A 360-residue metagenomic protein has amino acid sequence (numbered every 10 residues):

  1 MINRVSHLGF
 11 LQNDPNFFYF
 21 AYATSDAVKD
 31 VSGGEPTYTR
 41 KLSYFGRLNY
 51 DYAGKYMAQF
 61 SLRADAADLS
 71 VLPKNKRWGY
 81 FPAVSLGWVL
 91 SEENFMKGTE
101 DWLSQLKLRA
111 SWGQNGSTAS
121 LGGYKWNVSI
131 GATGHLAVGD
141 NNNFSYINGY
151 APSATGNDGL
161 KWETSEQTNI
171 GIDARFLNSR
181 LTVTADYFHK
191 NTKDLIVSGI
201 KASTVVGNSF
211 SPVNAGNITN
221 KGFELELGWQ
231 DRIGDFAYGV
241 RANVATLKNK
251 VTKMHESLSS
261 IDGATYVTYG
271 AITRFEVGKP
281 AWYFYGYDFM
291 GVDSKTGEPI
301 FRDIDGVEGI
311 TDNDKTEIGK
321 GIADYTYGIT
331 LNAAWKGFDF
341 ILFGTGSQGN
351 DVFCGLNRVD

Functional and structural regions predicted by a protein language model:
M1-E276, K336: Extracellular/periplasmic, surface-exposed regions of secreted and cell-surface proteins
S32-G34, K315-G319: Asp/Glu-centered strand-loop micro-motifs enriched in Gly/Pro and often flanked by an aromatic residue
R47-N49, S61, N243, Y283-S294 (+3 more regions): Exposed, low-structure sequence patches enriched in small/polar residues
S153-A154, D312, I322-D324: Flexible glycine/proline-enriched surface loops and loop-helix/loop-strand junctions
G239, K320-Q348: Conserved C-terminal beta-signal and adjacent last beta-strands/turns of outer-membrane beta-barrel proteins
K250-T252, T296-R302, N350-F353: Short acidic/glycine-rich loop or secondary-structure boundary segments that cap or lie
E298-P299, I304-D314: Acidic, glycine-anchored loop motifs typical of Ca2+
S347-D360: Extracytoplasmic gating/loop element in the C-terminal half of outer-membrane beta-barrel translocons and assembly
